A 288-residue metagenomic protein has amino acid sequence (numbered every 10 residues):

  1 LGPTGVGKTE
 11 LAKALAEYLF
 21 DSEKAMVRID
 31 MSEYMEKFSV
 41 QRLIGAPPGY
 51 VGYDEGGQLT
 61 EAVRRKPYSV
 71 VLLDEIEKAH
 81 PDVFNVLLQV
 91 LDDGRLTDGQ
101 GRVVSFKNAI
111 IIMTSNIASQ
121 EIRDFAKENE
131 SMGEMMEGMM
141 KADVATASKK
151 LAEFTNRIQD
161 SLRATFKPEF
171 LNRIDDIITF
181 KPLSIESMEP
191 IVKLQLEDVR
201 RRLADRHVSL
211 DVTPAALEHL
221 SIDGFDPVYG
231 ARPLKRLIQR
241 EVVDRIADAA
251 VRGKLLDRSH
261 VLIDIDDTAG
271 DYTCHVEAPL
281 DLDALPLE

Functional and structural regions predicted by a protein language model:
L1-E288: AAA+ P-loop NTPase nucleotide-binding core of proteostasis motors
